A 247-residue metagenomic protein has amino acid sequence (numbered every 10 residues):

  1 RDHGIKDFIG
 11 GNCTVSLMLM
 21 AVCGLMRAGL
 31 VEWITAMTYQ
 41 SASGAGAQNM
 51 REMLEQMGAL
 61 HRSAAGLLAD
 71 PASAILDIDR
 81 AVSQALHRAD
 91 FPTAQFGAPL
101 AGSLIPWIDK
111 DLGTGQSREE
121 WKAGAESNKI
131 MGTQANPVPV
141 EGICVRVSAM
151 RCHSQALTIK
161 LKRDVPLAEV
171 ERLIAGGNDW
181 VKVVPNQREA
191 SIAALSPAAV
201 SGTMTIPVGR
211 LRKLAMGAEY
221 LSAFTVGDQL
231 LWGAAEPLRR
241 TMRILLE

Functional and structural regions predicted by a protein language model:
R1-D7: Glycine-rich dinucleotide-binding loop and its adjacent helix/turn
G4, S16-L173: Active-site-lining helix/loop region of Rossmann-like oxidoreductase modules
F8, I34, G102, I206 (+1 more regions): A broad, low-specificity signal marking well-ordered, structured residues that form hydrophobic/aromatic
I9-G10, G44-G46, A69-I78, A193-P197 (+1 more regions): Low-complexity, flexible helical/coil segments
G10-A21, A234-P237: Catalytic-loop motifs flanking and including active-site residues across diverse enzymes
G11-N12, T38-Q40, G227: Short, structured patches in soluble enzyme cores that scaffold and shape functional sites
C13, K110, Q229: Residue-level signal for short, function-critical loop segments
A135-E247: C-terminal active-site/capping subdomain that shapes the small-molecule cofactor and substrate pocket of enzyme
